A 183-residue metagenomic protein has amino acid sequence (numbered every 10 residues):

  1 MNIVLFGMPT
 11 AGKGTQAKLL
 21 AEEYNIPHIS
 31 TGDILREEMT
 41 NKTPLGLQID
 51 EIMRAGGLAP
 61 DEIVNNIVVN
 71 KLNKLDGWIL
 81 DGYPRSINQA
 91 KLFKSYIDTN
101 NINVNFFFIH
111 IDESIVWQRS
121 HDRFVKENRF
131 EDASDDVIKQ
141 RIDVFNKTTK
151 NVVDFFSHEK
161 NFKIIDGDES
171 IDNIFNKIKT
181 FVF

Functional and structural regions predicted by a protein language model:
L5: Hydrophobic anchor at the beta1->P-loop junction of P-loop NTPases
M8: P-loop (Walker A) phosphate-binding loop of NTP-binding proteins
K13: Conserved lysine of the Walker
I26, N100-N105, S157-F162: Short glycine-/polar-rich loops that comprise or flank the Walker A/P-loop and associated switch/sensor motifs
P27-D98, K126, D136: ATP-dependent small-molecule kinase phosphotransfer cores that center on conserved nucleotide phosphate-binding segments
E51-I52, I97-T148: A glycine- and Lys/Arg-enriched "phosphate-lid" helix/loop adjacent to the NTP-binding pocket of small-molecule kinases
I63-K71, F130-I174: Small-molecule kinase domains that catalyze NTP-dependent phosphoryl transfer to phosphate-bearing small molecules
